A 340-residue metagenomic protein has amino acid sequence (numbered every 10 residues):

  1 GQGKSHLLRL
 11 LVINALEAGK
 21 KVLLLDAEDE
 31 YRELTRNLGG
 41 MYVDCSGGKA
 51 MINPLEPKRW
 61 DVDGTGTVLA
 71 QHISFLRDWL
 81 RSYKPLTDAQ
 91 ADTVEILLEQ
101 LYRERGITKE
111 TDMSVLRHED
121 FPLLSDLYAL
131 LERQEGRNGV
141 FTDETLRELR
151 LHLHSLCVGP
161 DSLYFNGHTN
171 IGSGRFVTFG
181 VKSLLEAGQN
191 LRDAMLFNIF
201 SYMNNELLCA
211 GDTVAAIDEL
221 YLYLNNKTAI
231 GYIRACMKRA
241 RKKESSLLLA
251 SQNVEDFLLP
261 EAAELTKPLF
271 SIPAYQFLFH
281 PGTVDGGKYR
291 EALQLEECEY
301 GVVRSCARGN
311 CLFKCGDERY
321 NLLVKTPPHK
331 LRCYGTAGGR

Functional and structural regions predicted by a protein language model:
G1-G47: Glycine-rich phosphate-binding loop of nucleotide-binding enzymes
L7, L34-N37, G106, L259-A262 (+1 more regions): Short acidic, glycine/serine/threonine-rich loops at helix termini
A27, R32-C45, P54-S245, L249 (+3 more regions): P-loop NTPase motor domains
E28, A250-V254, P281-T283: A short beta-strand-to-loop transition that corresponds to the Sensor-1 phosphate-sensing loop of AAA+ P-loop ATPases
E30-Y31, A50, E255-D256: Positions that flank functional sites
A50-P57, G287-K288: Short, charged, surface-exposed secondary-structure boundary motifs
F257-R340: C-terminal regions of RecA-like/P-loop NTPase motor modules
